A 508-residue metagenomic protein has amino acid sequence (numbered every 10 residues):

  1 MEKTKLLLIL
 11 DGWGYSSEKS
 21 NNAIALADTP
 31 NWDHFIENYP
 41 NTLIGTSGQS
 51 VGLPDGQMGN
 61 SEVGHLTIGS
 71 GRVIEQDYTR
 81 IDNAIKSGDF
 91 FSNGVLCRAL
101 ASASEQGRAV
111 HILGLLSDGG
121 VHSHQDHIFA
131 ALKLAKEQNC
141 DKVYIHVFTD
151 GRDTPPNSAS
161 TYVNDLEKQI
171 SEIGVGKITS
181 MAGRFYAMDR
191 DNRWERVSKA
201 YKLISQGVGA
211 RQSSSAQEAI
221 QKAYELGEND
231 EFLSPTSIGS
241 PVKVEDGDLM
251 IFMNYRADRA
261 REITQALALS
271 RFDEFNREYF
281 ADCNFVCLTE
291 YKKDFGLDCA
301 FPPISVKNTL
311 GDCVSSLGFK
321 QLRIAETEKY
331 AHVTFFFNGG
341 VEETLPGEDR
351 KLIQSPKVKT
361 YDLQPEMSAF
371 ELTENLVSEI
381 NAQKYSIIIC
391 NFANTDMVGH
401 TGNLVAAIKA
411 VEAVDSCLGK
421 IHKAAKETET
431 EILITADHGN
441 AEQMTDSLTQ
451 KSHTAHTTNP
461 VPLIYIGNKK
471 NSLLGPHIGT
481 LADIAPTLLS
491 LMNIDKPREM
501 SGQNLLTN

Functional and structural regions predicted by a protein language model:
M1-N508: Feature captures the catalytic ectodomains and active-site-proximal regions of enzymes that hydrolyze or transfer
